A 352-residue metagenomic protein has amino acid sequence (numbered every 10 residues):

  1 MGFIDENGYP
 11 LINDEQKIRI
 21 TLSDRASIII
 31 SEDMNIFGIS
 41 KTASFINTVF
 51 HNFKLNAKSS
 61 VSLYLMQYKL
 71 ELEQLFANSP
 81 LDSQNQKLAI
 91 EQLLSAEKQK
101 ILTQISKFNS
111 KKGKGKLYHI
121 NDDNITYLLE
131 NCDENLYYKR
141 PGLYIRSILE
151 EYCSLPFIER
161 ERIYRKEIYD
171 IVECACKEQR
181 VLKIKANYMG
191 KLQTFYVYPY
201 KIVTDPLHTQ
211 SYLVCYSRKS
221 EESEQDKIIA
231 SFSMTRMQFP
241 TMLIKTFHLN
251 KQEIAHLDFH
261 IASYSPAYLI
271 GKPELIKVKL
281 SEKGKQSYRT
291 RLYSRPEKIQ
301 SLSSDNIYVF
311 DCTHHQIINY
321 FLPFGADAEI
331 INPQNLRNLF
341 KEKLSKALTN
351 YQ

Functional and structural regions predicted by a protein language model:
M1-Q16, S23, I29-D33, G38-F53 (+1 more regions): N-terminus-biased targeting/localization segments
G2-R25, M34, K69-L81, K87-N124: Short Lys/Arg-rich basic patches
K17, G115, V181, L275 (+1 more regions): Intrinsic-disorder/low-complexity, polar/charged segments enriched in Ser/Thr/Lys/Arg/Asp/Glu/Gln
D24-K41, N121-R140: Surface-exposed, Lys/Arg-rich phosphate-binding patches that contact polyanionic backbones
S40-L65, Y138-R160: Short, basic amphipathic alpha-helical segments that act as recognition/interaction helices in nucleic-acid-binding
L55-L94, S154-V181: Short, positively charged interaction helices/loops
S154-Y268, K272-I276: Core beta-strand-centered patch of the WYL/Sm-like small regulatory domain
H260-Q352: Polybasic (Lys/Arg-rich)
